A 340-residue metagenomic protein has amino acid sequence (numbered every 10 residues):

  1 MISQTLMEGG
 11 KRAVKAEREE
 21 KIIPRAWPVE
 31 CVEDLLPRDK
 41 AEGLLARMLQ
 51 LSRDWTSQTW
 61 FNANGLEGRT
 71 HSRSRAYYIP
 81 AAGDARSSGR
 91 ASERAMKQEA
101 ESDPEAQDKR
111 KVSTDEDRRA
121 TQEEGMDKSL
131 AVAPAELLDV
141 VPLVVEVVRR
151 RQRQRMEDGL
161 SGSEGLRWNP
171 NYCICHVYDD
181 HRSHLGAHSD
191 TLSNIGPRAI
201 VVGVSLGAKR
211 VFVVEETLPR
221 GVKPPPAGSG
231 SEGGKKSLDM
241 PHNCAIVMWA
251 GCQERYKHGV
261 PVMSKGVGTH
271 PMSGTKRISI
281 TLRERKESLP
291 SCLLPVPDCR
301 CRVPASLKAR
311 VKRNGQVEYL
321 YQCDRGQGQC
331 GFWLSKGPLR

Functional and structural regions predicted by a protein language model:
M1-R340: Non-heme Fe(II) oxygenase metal-center motifs and adjacent flexible, charged/small-residue loops
